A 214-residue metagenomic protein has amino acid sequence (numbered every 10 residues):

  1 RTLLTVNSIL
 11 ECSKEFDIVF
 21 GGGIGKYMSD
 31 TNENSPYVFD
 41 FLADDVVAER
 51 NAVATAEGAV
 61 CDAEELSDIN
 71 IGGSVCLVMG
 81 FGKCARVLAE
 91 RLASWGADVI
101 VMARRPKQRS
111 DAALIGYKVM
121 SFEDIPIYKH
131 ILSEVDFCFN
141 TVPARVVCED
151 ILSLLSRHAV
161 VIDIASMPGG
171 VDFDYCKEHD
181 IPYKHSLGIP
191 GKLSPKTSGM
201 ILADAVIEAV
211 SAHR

Functional and structural regions predicted by a protein language model:
R1-G73, S186, A205, A212: Glycine/serine-rich phosphate-binding loop and adjoining beta1-alpha1 elements at the start of nucleotide-handling
T5-S13, I115-G191: Rossmann-like adenosine-cofactor binding region
G25, R104-P106, A165-M167: Residues in the short beta-alpha loop(s) of Rossmann-like NAD(P)-binding domains
V38, V99, V119: Hydrophobic anchor at the start of a short beta-strand that flanks the dinucleotide cofactor-binding loop
N70-A93: Glycine-rich adenosine-cofactor-binding loop
W95-I115: NAD(P)-binding Rossmann-fold cofactor-contacting core
K184-R214: C-terminal helix-to-coil terminal segments
